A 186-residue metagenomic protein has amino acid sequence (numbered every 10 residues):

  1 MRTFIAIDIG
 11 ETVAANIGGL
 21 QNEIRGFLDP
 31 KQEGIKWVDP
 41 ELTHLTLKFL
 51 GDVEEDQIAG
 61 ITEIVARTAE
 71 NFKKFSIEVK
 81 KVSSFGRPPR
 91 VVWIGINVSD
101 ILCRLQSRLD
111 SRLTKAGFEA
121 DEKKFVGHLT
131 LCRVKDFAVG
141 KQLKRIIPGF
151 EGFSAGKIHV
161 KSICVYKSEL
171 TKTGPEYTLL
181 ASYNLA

Functional and structural regions predicted by a protein language model:
M1-A186: Histidine-dependent nucleotide/RNA phosphoesterase domain, centered on the 2H-phosphoesterase fold with its duplicated
